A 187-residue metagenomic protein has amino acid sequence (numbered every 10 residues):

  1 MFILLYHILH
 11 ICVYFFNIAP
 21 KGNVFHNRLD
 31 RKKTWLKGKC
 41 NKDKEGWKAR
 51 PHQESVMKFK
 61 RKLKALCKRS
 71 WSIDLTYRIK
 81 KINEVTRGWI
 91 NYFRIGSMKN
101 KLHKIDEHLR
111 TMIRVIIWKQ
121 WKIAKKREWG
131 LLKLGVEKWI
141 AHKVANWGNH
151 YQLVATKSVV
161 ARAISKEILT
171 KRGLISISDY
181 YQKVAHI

Functional and structural regions predicted by a protein language model:
M1-I187: Non-catalytic terminal/accessory segments
